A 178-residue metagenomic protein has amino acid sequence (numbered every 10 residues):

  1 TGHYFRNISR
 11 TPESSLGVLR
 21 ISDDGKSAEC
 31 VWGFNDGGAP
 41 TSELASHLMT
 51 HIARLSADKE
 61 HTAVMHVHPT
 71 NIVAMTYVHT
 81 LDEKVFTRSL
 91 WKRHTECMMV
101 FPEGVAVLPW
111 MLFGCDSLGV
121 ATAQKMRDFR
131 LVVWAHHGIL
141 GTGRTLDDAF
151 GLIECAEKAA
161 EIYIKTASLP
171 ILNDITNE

Functional and structural regions predicted by a protein language model:
T1-E178: Glycine-rich flexible loops
